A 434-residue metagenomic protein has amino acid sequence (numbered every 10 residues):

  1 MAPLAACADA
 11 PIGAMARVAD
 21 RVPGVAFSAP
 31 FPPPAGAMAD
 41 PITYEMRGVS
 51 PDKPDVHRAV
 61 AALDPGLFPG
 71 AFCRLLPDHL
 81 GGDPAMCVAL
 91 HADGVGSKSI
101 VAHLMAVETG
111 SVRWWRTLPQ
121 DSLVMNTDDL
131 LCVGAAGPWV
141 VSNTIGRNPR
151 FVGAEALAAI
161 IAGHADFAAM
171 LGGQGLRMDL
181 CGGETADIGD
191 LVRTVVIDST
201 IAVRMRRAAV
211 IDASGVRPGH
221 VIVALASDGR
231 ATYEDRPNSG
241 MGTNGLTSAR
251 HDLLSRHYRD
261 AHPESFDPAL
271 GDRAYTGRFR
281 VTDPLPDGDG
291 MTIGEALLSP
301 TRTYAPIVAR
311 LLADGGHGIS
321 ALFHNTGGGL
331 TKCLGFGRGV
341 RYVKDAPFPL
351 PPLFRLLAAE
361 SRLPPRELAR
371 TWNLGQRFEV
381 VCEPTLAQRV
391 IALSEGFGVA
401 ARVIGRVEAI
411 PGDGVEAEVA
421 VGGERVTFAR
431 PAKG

Functional and structural regions predicted by a protein language model:
A8-A19, P23-G434: Helix-biased detector of long, well-ordered alpha-helical tracts
